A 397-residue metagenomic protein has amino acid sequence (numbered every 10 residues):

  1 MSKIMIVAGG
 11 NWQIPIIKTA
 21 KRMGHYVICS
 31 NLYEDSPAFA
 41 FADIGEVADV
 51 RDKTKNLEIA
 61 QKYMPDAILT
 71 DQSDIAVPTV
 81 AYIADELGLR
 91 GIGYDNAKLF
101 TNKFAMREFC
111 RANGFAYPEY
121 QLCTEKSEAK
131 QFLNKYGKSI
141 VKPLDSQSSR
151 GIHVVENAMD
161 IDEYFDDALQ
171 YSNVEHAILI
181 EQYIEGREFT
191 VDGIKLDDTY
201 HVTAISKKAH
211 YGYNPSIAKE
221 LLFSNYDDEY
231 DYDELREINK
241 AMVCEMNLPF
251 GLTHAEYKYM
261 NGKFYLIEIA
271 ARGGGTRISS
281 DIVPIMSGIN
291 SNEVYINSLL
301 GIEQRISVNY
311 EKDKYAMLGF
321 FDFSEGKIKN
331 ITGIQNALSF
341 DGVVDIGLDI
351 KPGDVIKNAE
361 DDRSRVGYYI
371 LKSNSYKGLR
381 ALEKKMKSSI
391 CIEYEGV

Functional and structural regions predicted by a protein language model:
M1-D95, R305, K314, F323 (+2 more regions): ATP-binding N-terminal substructure of ATP-dependent carboxylate-amine bond-forming enzymes
A60-M64, N134-Y136, N173-V174: Glycine-rich phosphate-binding loop signature in dinucleotide/nucleotide-binding domains
D85-G151, E156: A conserved helix-loop-beta module that forms one wall/lid of the active-site cleft in ATP-utilizing catalytic domains
I152-F264, G273: Internal nucleotide-binding/catalytic subdomain
H153, Q182, P284, V366-S373: Short, well-ordered beta-strand elements within core beta-sheets of diverse protein domains
E156-N157, G193, F321-S324, Y369-S375: Short beta-strand-to-loop capping motifs
E234-H254, M260-N261, A270-K329: Active-site "cap" helix and flanking loop/linker of ATP-utilizing ligase/carboxylase catalytic domains
F321-P352: Glycine-rich active-site loop/lid that clamps phosphate-bearing ligands
